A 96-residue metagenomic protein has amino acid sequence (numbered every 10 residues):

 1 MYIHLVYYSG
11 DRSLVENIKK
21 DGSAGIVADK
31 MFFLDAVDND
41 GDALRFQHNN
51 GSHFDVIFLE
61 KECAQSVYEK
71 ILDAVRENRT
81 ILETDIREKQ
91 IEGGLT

Functional and structural regions predicted by a protein language model:
M1-T96: Eukaryotic intrinsically disordered, low-complexity regulatory linkers and tails enriched in Ser/Thr/Pro
